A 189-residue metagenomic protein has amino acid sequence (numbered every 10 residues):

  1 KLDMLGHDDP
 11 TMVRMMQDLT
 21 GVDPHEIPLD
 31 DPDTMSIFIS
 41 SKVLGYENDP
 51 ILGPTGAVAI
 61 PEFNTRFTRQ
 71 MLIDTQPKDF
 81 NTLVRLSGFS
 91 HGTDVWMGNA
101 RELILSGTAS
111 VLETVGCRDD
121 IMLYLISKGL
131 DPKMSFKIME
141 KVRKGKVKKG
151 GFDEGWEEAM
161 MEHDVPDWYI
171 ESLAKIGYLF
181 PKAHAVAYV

Functional and structural regions predicted by a protein language model:
K1-V189: Mg2+-dependent phosphoryl-transfer active-site scaffold
